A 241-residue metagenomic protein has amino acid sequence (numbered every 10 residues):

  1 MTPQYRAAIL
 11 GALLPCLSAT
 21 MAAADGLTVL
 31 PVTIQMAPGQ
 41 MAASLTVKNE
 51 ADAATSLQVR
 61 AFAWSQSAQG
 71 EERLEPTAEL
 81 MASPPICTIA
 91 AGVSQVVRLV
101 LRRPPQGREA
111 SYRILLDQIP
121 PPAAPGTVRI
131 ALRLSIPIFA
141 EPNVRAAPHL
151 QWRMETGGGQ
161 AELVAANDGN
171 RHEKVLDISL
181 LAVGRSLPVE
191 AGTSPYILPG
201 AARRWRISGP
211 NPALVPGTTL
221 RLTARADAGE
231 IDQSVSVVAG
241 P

Functional and structural regions predicted by a protein language model:
M1-A12: Bacterial N-terminal signal peptides that target proteins for export
L17-M21: N-terminal signal peptide c-region/cleavage motif recognized by signal peptidases
A24-A51, I86, V144-Q160, S194-Y196: Beta-sheet-dominated interaction scaffolds and their linkers
D25-T28, E50-Q95, L176-I178, A182-L187: Surface-exposed binding patches on compact interaction domains or structured appendages
A43-N49, V97-L99, I114-D117, A161-N167: Buried hydrophobic-core signal for structured, non-transmembrane domains
E50-T55, S65, P105, P120 (+1 more regions): Short, acidic/polar linear motifs in exposed loop/turn regions
E72-P105, S186-A213: Intrinsically disordered, low-complexity Pro/Gly/Ser/Thr-rich segments with frequent PxxP/GP/PP motifs and embedded
R102-P148, P212-P241: Terminal connector regions
